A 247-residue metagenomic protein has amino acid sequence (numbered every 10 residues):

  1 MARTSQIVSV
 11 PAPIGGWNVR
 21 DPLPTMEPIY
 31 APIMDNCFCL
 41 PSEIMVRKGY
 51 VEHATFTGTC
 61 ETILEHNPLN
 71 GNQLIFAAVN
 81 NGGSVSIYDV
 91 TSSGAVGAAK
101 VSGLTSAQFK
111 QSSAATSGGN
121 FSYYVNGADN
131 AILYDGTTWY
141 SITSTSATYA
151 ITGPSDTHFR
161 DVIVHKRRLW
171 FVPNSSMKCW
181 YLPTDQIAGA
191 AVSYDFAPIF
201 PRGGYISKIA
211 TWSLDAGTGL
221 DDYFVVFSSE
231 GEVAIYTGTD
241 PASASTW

Functional and structural regions predicted by a protein language model:
M1-G97, H158-Y236: N-terminal beta-propeller domains
H53-G58, V101-S106, S146, I151-P154 (+1 more regions): Surface loop/turn motifs at the tips and blade-to-blade linkers of beta-strand repeat domains
N80, V125-D129, G136, N174: Beta-hairpin (beta-strand-turn-beta-strand) motif
Y88-G103, G127, G136-T137, I142-S144 (+1 more regions): Non-cytosolic beta-sandwich-type ligand-binding/adhesion modules
G97-G103, S141-S146, A190-A197, S245-W247: Beta-propeller fold detector
A107-A131: Elongated alpha-helical scaffolds
G136-H165: Asp-box/WD-like beta-propeller blade repeats and closely related beta-sheet repeat scaffolds
Y236-W247: Blade-edge beta-strand/turn elements of extracellular beta-propeller and related beta-sheet repeat scaffolds
